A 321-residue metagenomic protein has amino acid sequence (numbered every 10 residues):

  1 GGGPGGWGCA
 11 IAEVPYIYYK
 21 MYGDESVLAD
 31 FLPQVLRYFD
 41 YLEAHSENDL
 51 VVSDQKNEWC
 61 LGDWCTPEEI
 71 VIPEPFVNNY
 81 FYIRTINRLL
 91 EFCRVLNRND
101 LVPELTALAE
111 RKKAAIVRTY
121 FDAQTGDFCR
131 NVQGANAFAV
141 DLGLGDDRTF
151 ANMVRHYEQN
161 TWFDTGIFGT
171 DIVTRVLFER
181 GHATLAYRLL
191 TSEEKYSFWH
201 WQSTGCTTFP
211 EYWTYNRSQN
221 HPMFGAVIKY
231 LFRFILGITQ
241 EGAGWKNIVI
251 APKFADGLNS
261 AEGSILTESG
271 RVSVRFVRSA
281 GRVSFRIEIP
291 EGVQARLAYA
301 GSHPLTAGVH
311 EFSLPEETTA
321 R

Functional and structural regions predicted by a protein language model:
G1-G6, A10, Y22, V51-V77 (+6 more regions): Carbohydrate-binding/catalytic loop surfaces
G6-C9, E13, M21-Y80, C93-F138 (+2 more regions): Active-site acid/base region of carbohydrate-active enzymes
I11-V27, F81-N99, A137-D147, D171-R180 (+1 more regions): Well-ordered alpha-helical scaffold segments within catalytic/enzyme domains
F31-V51, A107-T125, L144-F163, G181-W201: Long, well-ordered core segments of solenoidal/helical folds
H45, D54, N131, L177 (+2 more regions): Generic beta-strand/beta-sheet core signal
D164-D171: Alpha-solenoid helical repeat architecture
T184-R321: Non-catalytic C-terminal accessory modules of carbohydrate-active enzymes
